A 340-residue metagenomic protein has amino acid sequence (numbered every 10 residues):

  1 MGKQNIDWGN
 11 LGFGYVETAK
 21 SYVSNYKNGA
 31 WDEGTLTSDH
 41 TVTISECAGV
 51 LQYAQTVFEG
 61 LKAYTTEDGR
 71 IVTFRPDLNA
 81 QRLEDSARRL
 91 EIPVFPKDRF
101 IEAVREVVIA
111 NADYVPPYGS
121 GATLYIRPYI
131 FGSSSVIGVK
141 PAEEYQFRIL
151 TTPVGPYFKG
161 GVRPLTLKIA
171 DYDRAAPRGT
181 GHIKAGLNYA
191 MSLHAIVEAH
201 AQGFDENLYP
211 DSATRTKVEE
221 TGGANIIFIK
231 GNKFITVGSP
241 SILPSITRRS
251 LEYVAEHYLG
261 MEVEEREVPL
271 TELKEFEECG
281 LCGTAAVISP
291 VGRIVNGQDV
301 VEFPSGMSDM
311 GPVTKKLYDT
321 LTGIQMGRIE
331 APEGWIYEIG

Functional and structural regions predicted by a protein language model:
M1-V107, Y129, V136-G340: Helix-start/capping segments and mature chain N-termini
V107-G121: Charged, gly/pro-rich active-site loop segments
P117-R127, F131: Extended, Lys/Arg-enriched charged tracts that mediate electrostatic binding to polyanionic substrates
